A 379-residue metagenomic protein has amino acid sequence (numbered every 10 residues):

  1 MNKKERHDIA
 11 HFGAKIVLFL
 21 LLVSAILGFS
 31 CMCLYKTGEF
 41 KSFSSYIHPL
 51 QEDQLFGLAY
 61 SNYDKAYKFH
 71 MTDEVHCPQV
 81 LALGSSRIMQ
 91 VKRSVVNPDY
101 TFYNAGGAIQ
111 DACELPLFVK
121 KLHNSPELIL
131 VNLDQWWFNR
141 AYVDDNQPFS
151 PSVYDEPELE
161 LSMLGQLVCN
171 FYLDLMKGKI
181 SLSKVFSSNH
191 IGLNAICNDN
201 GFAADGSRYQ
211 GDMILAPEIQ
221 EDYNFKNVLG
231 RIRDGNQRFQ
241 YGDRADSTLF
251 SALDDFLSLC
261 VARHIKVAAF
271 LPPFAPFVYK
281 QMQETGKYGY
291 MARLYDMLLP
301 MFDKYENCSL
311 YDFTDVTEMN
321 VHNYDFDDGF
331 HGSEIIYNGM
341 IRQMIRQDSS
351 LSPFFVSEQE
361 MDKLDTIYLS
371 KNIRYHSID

Functional and structural regions predicted by a protein language model:
M1-F12: N-terminal Lys/Arg-rich, disordered targeting/topogenic segments
A14-L34: Hydrophobic membrane-insertion alpha-helices, especially the h-region of bacterial N-terminal signal peptides
M32-D53: Alpha-helical transmembrane signal-anchor/signal-peptide segments
L50-L81: Short extracytoplasmic
C77-L167: Membrane-embedded segments
N132-L133, Y142, N146-A262, F355-D379: Secreted/periplasmic serine-hydrolase-like ester/acetyl group-modifying domain
L259-E284: Active-site segments of SGNH/GDSL-like serine hydrolases that catalyze O-acetyl group transfer/hydrolysis on lipids
G289, Y295-D379: C-terminal regions of proteins
